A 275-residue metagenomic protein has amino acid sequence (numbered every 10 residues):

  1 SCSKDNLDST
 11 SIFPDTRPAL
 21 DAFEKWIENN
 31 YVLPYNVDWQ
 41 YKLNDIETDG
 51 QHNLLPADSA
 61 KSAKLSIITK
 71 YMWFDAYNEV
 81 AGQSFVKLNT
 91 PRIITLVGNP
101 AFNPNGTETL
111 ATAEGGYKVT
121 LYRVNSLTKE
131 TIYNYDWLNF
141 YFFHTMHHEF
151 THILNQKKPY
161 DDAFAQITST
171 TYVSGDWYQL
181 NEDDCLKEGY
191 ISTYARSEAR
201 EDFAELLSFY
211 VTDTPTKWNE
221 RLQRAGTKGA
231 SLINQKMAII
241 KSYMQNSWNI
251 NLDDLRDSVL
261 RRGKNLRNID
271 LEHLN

Functional and structural regions predicted by a protein language model:
C2-A81, V86, L232-N275: Acidic/polar, low-complexity intrinsically disordered N-terminal segments immediately downstream of a Sec signal
Q51-S59, T107, T128-W137, Y141 (+2 more regions): Second-shell loop/turn segments in exported
A63-T120: Auxiliary, metal-adjacent structural segments of Zn-dependent hydrolase domains
Y77-L96, K157-K158, K217-A225, L252-S258: Surface-exposed patches in mature extracellular/periplasmic domains of secreted proteins
I93-L96, K118-R123, D202-Y210: Structural recognition of the beta-strand scaffold that forms the well-ordered cores of secreted hydrolase catalytic
D136-D161, A204: Active-site recognition of the HExxH zinc-binding catalytic motif
Q156-G175: Short acidic alpha-helical/loop segments enriched in Asp/Glu that coordinate divalent cations
Y172-D253, S258-N275: Metalloprotease/metallohydrolase-associated module, dominated by Zn2+-dependent proteases
